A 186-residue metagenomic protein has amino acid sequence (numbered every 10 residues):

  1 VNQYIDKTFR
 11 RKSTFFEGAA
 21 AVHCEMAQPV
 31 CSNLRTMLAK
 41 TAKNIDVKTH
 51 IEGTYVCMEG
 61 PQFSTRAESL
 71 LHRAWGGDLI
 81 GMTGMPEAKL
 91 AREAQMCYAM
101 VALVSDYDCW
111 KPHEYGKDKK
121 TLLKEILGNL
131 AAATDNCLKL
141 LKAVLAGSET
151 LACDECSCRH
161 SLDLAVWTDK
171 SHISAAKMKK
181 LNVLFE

Functional and structural regions predicted by a protein language model:
V1-P112, K120, K124-A131, D135 (+2 more regions): Glycine-rich phosphate- or other oxyanion-binding loops that anchor nucleotides, phosphorylated ligands
